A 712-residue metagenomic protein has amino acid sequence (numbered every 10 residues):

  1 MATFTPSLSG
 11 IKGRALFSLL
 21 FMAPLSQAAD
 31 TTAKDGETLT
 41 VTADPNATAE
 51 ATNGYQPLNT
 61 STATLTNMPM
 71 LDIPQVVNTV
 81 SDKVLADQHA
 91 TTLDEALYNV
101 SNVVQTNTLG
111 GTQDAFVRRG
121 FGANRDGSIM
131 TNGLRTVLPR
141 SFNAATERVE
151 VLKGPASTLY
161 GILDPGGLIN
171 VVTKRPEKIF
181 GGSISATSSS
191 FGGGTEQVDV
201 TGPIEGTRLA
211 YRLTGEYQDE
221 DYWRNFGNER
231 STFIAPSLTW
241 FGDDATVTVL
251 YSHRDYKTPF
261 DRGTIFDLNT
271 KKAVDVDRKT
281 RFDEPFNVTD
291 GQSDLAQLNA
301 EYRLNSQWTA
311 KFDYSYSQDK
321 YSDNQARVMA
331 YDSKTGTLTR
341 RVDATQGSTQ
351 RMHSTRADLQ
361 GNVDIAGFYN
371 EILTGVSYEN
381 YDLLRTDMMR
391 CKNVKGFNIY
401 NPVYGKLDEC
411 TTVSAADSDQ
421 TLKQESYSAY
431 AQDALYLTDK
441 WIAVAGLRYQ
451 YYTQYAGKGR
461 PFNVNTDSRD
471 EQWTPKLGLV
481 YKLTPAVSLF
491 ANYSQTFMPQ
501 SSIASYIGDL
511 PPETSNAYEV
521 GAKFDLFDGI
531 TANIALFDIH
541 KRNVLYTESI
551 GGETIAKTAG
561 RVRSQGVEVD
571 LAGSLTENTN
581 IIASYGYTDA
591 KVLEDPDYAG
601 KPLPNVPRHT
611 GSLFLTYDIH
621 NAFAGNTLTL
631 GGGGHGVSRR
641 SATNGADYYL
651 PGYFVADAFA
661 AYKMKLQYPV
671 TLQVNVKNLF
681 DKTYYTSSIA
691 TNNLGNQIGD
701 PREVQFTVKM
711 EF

Functional and structural regions predicted by a protein language model:
G36-F180, V520: Acidic, small-polar-rich N-terminal luminal/periplasmic segments of exported/outer-membrane proteins
A145-E147, T158-P236, W240-T246, D294 (+1 more regions): Outer-membrane beta-barrel translocator/receptor signature
Q218-Y222, A235-R303, Y316-Q350, N393-L422 (+2 more regions): Acidic/polar loop-and-plug regions of large Gram-negative outer-membrane beta-barrel proteins
A235, T239-F241, Q350, Y369-Y381 (+1 more regions): Structural signature of Gram-negative outer-membrane beta-barrels, strongest in the C-terminal barrel of TonB-dependent
N299-D319, V342-G457: Face-selective signature of the C-terminal outer-membrane beta-barrel domain
E301-S315, D319-Q325, K482, L489 (+2 more regions): Membrane-embedded beta-barrel scaffold of Gram-negative outer-membrane proteins
S348, I372, P604-F712: Conserved C-terminal beta-signal and adjacent last beta-strands/turns of outer-membrane beta-barrel proteins
D538, T558-T643: Gram-negative outer-membrane beta-barrel transporters
